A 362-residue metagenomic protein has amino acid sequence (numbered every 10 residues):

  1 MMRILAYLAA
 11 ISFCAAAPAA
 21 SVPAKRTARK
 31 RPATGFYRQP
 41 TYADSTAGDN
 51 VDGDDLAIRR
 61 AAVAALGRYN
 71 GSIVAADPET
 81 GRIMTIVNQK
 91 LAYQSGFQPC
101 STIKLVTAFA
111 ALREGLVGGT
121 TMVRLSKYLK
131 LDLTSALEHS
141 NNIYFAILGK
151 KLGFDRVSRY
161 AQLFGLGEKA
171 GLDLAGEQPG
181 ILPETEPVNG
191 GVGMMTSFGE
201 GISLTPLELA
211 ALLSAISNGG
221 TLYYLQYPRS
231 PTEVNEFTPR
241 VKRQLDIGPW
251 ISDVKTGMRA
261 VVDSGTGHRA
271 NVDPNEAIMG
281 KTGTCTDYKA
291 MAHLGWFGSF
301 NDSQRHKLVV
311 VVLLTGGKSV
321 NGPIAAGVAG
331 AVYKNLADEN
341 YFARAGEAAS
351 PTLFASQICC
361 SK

Functional and structural regions predicted by a protein language model:
A9-P18: Hydrophobic h-region of N-terminal signal peptides that target proteins for export in Gram-negative bacteria
K25-E79, L166: Beta-lactamase-like hydrolase cores
D44-G53, K90-F97, M122-S135, I143-L148 (+4 more regions): Second-shell loop/turn segments in exported
D55, R59-V63, I103, L133-L137 (+9 more regions): Extracytoplasmic/secreted envelope proteins and their assembly/folding machinery, especially bacterial periplasmic
A62-A65, G81, G96-T120, A136 (+4 more regions): Active-site SXXK
G71, E79, M122-P183, N189 (+1 more regions): Active-site-adjacent helix/loop patches that line small-molecule binding or acyl-intermediate pockets
G118-N141, L172, A210-H268, D273 (+2 more regions): Conserved active-site-proximal loop/helix segments of enzymes involved in bacterial cell-wall and related
G191-R240, S264-A343: Active-site beta-strand/loop architecture of penicillin-binding DD-peptidases
